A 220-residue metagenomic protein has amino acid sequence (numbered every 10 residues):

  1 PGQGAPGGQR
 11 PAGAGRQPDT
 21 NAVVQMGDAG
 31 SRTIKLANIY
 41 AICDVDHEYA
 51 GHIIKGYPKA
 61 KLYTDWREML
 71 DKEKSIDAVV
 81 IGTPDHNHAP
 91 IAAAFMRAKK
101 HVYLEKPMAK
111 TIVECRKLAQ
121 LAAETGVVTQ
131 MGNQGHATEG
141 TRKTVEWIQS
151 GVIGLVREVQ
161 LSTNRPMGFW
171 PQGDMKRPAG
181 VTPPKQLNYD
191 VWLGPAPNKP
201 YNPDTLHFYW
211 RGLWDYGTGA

Functional and structural regions predicted by a protein language model:
P1-L104, V113-V128: N-terminal glycine-/serine-/threonine-rich beta1-alpha1-beta2 phosphate-ribose binding loop of Rossmann-like
A41-C43, V80, R157-Q160, L193: Residues embedded in well-ordered beta-strands within globular domains across many folds
D46, P84-H86, M108, N133-G135 (+3 more regions): Short, flexible loop/turn elements at secondary-structure junctions
Y49-H52, G168-W170, P200-N202: Short, solvent-exposed loop/turn elements at domain surfaces
P58, Q149, P197: Hydrophobic/aromatic-lined pockets within catalytic cores
H101-Y103, A109-Q186, D190-V191: A contiguous active-site-proximal alpha/beta segment in oxidoreductase catalytic domains
G180-V181, K185-A220: Glycine-rich, aromatic-lined ligand/substrate-binding cores of catalytic and carbohydrate-binding domains
